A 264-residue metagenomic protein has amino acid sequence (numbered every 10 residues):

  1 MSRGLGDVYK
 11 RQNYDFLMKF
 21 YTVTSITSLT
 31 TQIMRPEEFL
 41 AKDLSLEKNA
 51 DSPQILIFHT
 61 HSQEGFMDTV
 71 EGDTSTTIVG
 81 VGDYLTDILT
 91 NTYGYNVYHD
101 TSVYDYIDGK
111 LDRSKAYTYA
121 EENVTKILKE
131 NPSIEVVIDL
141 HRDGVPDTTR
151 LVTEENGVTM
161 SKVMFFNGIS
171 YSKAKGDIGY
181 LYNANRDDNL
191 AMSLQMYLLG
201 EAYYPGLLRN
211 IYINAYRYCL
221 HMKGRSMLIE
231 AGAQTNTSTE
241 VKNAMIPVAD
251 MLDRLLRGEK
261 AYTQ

Functional and structural regions predicted by a protein language model:
M1-Y9: Single conserved hydrophobic/aromatic residue that forms the stacking wall/gate of nucleotide- or nucleobase-binding
P53-G72: Short glycine-rich His-centered loop
S62-G65, V103-Y106, R142-D147, I169-K173 (+2 more regions): Solvent-exposed loop/turn segments at secondary-structure junctions within structured extracellular/periplasmic domains
V70-L85, L89-T153: Catalytic-core regions of hydrolytic enzymes
G72-G80, L111-T118, N183-A191, T235-N243: Soluble non-cytosolic domains of exported or imported proteins
P146-Y182: A short, glycine/acidic-enriched catalytic loop
A184-Y212: Active-site-adjacent substrate-binding region of metalloamidase/peptidase-like peptide-processing proteins
G206-Q264: Active-site-adjacent mobile loop/cap segments within catalytic or ligand-binding domains
